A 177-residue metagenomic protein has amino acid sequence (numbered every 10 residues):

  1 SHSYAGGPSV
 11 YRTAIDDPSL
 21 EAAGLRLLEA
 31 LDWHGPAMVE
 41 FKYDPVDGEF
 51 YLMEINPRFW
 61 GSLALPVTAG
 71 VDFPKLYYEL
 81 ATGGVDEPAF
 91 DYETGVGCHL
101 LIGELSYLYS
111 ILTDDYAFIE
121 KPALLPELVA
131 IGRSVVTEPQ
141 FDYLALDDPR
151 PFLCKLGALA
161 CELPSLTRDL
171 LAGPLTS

Functional and structural regions predicted by a protein language model:
S1-D32, N56-A81: ATP-dependent carboxylate/phosphate-activation module, predominantly the ATP-grasp catalytic core and closely related
H34-P45: A short glycine-rich, hydrophobically flanked beta-strand micro-motif that places a catalytic Asp/Glu for divalent metal
P36, A64, D86-E87: Secondary-structure boundary/capping residues
A37, E49-E54: Protein kinase-like catalytic core scaffold
E40, L65-P66, D91: Short acidic alpha-helical/loop segments enriched in Asp/Glu that coordinate divalent cations
K42, Y51, Y77: Active-site acidic catalytic loop and adjacent metal/ATP-binding pocket of ATP-dependent phosphoryl transfer enzymes
P45-D47, T82-G83: Short acidic-glycine loop/turn motifs at beta-strand connectors
E79-S177: Peripheral (often C-terminal) accessory segments that flank ATP-dependent C-N-forming ligase machineries
